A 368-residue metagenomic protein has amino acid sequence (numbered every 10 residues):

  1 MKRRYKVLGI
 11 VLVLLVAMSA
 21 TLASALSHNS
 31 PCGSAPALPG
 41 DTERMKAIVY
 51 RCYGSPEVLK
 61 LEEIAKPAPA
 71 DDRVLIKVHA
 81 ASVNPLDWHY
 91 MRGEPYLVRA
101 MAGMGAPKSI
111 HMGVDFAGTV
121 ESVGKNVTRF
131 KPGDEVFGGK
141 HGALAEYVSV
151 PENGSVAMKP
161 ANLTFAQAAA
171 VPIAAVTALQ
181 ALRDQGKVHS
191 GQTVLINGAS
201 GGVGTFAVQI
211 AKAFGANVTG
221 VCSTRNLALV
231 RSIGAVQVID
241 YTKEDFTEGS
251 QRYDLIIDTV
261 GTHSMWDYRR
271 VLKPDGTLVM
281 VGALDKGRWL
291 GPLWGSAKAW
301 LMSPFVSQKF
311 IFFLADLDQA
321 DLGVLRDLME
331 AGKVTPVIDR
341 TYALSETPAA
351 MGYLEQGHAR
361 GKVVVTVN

Functional and structural regions predicted by a protein language model:
K2-L8, G40, D316-N368: C-terminal hydrophobic helical "lid"/dimerization subdomain of Rossmann-like NAD(P)H-dependent oxidoreductases
G9-T21: Hydrophobic membrane-insertion alpha-helices, especially the h-region of bacterial N-terminal signal peptides
K66-S82, Y96-G142: Glycine-rich beta-strand-centered segment in the early N-terminal region that forms part of a ligand/cofactor-binding
A102-D115, S122, E135-G198: NAD(P)H dinucleotide-binding glycine-rich loop of Rossmann-like/cofactor-binding domains, especially the beta1-alpha1
A169-D240: Mid-domain Rossmann-like dinucleotide-binding core that forms the NAD(H)/NADP(H) cofactor-binding site
T247-L255: A short acidic, Gly/Pro-enriched loop at the edge of an enzyme's catalytic core that lines a small-molecule cofactor
H263-V334, V367-N368: Glycine-rich phosphate-binding loop and adjacent beta-alpha segment of Rossmann(oid) nucleotide-cofactor-binding
